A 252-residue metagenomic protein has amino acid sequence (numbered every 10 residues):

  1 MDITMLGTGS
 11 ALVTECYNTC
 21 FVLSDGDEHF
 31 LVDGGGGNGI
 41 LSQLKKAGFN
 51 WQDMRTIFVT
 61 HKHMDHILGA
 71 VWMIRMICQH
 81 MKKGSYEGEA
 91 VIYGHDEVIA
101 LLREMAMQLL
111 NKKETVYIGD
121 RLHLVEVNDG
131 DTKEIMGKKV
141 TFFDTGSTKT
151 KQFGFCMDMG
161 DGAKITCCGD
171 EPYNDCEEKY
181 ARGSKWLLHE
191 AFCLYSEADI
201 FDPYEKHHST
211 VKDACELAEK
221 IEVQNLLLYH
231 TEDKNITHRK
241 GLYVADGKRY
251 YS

Functional and structural regions predicted by a protein language model:
M1-A47, K151-D170, W186: Conserved beta-strand hairpin/beta-sheet module of binuclear metal-dependent hydrolase folds, prominently
V13-E15, L124-S196: Active-site-proximal loop/helix segment associated with metal-binding centers of metalloenzymes
E28, Y86-A90, I221-N225: A short helix->loop->beta-strand "cap" motif at the edges of active sites that frequently abuts
L31-G35, M54-K62, G69, H95 (+4 more regions): Active-site neighborhood of phospho(di)ester-bond hydrolases with catalytic His/Asp-centered motifs
N38-A90: Active-site metal-binding motif and surrounding structural segment of the metallo-beta-lactamase
Y86-K151, G160: Metallo-beta-lactamase
P172-S252: Cap/insert and terminal regions of metallo-dependent hydrolase folds
